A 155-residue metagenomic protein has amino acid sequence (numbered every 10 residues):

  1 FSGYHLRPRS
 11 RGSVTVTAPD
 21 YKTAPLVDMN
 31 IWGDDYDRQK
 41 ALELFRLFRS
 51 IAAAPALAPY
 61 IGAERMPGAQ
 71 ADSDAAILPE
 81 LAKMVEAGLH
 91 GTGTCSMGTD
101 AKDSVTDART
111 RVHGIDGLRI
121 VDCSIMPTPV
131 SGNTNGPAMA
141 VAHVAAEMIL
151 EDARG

Functional and structural regions predicted by a protein language model:
F1-P137, A145-G155: FAD-dependent oxidoreductase catalytic-site/capping-region signature
